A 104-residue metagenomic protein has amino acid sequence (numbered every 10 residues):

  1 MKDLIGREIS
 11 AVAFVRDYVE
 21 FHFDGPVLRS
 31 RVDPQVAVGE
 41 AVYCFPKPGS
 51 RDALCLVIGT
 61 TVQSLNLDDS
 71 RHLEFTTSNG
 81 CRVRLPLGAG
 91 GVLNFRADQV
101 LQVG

Functional and structural regions predicted by a protein language model:
M1-G104: Surface-exposed, interaction-prone regions used to assemble/regulate multi-protein complexes
